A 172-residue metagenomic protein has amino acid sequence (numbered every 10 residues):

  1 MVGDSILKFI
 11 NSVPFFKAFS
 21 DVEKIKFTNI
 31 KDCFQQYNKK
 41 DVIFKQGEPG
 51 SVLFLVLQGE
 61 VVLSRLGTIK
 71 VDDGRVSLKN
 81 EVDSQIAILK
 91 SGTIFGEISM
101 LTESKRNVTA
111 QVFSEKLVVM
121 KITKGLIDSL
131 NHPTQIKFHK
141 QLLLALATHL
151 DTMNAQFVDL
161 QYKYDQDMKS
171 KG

Functional and structural regions predicted by a protein language model:
S5-I10: DNA-contacting interfaces and partner/effector-binding or oligomerization modules in DNA-centric proteins
N11-R75: Regulatory nucleotide-sensing modules
E23-K24, R106-N107, G125-Y164: A small-molecule sensor/coupling module
N29, R75-Q141: Cyclic-nucleotide recognition modules
Q58-G59, L66-G67, V118-M120, K140-L143 (+1 more regions): Short C-terminal domain-edge/linker segments immediately following a structured domain
D167-G172: Short acidic DE-rich linear segments
